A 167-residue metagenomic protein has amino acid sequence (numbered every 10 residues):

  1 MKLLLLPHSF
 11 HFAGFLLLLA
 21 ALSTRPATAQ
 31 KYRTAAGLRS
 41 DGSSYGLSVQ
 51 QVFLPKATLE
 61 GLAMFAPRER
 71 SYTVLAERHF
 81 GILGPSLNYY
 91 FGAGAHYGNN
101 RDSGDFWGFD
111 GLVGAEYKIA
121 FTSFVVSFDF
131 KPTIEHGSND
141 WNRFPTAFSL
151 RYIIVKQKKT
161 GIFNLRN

Functional and structural regions predicted by a protein language model:
M1-Y32: Bacterial Sec-dependent N-terminal signal peptides
A27-R33, K56, G81-N88, A120-F124 (+1 more regions): Short loop/turn motifs that connect adjacent beta-strands in outer-membrane beta-barrel proteins
Q30-S40, Y45-G61: A positional/architectural concept
Y32-T34, A63-M64, N139, I153-V155: Beta-stranded membrane pore/translocator domains
Y32-T34, D41-Y45, R68-Y72, L87 (+2 more regions): Residues that define the transmembrane beta-barrel architecture of outer-membrane proteins
S44-G46, E69, I82, Y97-S103 (+2 more regions): Gram-negative outer-membrane beta-barrel proteins
F53-F128: Gram-negative (and chloroplast) outer-membrane scaffold detector with strong preference for beta-barrel transmembrane
A76, N142-N167: Outer-membrane beta-barrel "beta-signal"
